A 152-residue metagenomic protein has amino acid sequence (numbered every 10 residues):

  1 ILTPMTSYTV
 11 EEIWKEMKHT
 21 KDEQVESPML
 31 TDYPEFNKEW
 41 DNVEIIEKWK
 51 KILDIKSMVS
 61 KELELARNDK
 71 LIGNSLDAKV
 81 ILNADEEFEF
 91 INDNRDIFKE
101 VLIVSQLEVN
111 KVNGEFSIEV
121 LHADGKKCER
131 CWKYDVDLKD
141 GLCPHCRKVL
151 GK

Functional and structural regions predicted by a protein language model:
I1-E62, D69-A84, N113-I118, G141-L142 (+1 more regions): Acidic, turn-prone loop/beta-hairpin segments
E16-M17, D93-N94, Y134: Residue-level signal for well-ordered alpha-helical positions
D22, F98-V101, K148-K152: C-terminal, active-site-flanking charged/polar segments
R67, W132-D135: Structural motif corresponding to the C-terminal cap of alpha-helices
D77-K126: A broadly conserved sequence feature marking short terminus-proximal activation segments in nucleic acid-centric
L107, P144, K148-V149: Terminal, compositionally biased segments used for targeting/anchoring and flexible tails
C128-C131, C143-C146: Short cysteine-rich clusters marking metal-coordination/redox-active sites
D135-L138, R147-L150: Cys/His-rich microdomains that often coordinate metals
